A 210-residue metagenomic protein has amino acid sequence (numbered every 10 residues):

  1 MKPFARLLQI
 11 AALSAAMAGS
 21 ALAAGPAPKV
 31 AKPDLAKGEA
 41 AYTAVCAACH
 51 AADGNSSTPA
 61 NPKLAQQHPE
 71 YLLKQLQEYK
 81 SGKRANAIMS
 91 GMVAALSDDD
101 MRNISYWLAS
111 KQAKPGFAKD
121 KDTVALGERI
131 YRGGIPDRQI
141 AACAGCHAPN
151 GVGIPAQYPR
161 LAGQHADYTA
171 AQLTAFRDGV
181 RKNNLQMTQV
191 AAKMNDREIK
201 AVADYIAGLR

Functional and structural regions predicted by a protein language model:
M1-A11: Bacterial N-terminal signal peptides that target proteins for export
Q9-S20: Bacterial N-terminal signal peptides
A23-Y42, N55-A60, S110-P136: Electrostatic cytochrome c docking/interface patches
L35, E39, G54-R84, S90-L96 (+4 more regions): Gly/Gly-Pro-rich "capping" loops immediately C-terminal to redox-active cysteine motifs in periplasmic/lumenal
G38, C46-A52, I104, I140-N150 (+1 more regions): The canonical Cys-X-X-Cys-His
Y42, Y79, W107-L108, F176 (+1 more regions): Conserved hydrophobic/aromatic "anchor" residues that stabilize well-ordered secondary structure elements
H50, K80, Y131, H147 (+2 more regions): Protein kinase-like catalytic domain
A94-G116, L126, D167, V190-R210: C-terminal capping alpha-helices of c-type cytochrome domains
